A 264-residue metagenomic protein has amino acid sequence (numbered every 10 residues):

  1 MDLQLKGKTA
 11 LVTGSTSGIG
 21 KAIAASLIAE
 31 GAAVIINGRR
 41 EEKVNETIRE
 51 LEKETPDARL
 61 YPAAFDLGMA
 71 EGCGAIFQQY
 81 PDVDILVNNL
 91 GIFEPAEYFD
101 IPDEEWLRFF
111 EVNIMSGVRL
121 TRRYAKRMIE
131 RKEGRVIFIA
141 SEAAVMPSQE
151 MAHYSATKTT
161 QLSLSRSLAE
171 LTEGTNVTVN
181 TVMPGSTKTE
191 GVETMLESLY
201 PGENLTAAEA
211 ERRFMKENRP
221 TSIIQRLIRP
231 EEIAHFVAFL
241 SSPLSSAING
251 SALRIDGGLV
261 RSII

Functional and structural regions predicted by a protein language model:
K6, M146, V237-A238, L244 (+1 more regions): Short C-terminal tail/terminal secondary-structure segment of NAD(P)H-dependent dehydrogenase/reductase domains
T9, T16-S17: Conserved glycine-rich cofactor-binding loop
C73, E97-Y98, E105-F110, N218: Substrate-binding pocket helix/loop in short-chain dehydrogenase/reductase
T121, T157, S165: Active-site helix of classical SDR
K126, E170-L171, S246: Alpha-helical segment proximal to the catalytic Tyr-Lys
S141: Residue(s) in the substrate-gating loop at a strand-loop-helix junction that position the organic substrate next
E173, T178, I248-G250: Short, small/polar-rich loop/turn modules that mediate ligand/substrate recognition or access, typified
